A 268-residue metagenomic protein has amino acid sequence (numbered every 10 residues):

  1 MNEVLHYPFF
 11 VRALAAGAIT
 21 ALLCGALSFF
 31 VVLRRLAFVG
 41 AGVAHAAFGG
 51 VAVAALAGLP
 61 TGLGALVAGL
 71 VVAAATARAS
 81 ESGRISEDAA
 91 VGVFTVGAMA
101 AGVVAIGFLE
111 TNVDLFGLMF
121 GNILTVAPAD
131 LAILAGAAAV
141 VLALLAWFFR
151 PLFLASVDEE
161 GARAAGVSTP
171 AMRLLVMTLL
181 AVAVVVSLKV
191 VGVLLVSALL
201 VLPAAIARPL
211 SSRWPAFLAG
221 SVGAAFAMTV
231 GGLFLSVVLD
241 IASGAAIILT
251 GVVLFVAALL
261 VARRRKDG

Functional and structural regions predicted by a protein language model:
M1-L22, D267-G268: Membrane-interfacial amphipathic/re-entrant helices at transmembrane-helix boundaries
N2-H6, M119-L124, A224-V261: C-terminal binding/interaction regions
E3, Y7-R12, G83, E87-R150 (+1 more regions): Transmembrane helix-bundle core of multi-pass membrane transporters and related energy-transducing complexes
A13-A16, T61-G69, D88-G92, A135 (+2 more regions): Loop-to-transmembrane alpha-helix initiation sites
F29-N112, A207-G220, L235-L239, A262-R264: Short loop segments and helix-boundary regions at transmembrane helix junctions of multi-pass inner-membrane proteins
A46-L56, V93-I106, T125-V126, T169-L180 (+2 more regions): Small-residue-rich segments of transmembrane alpha-helices in multi-pass membrane proteins, especially helix faces
A143-V176: Membrane-helix/interface signature in polytopic inner-membrane proteins
R150-P151, L260-G268: Membrane-interface capping segments at transmembrane-helix boundaries
